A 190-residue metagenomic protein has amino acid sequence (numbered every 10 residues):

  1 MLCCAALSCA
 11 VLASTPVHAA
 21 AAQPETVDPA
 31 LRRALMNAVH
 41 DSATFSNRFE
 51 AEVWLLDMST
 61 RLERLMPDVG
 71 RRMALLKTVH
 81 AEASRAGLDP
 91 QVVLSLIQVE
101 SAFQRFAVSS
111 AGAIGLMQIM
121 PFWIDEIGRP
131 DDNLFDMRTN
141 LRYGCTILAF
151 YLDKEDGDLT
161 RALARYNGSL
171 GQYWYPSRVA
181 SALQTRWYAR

Functional and structural regions predicted by a protein language model:
L2-A13: Bacterial N-terminal signal peptides
T15-A19: Sec/Tat signal peptide C-region and signal peptidase I cleavage site
A20-T26: Intrinsically disordered, low-complexity linker/tail regions enriched in Pro/Ser/Thr and polar/acidic residues
A21, A38-R190: Catalytic glycan-binding domains that act on GlcNAc-containing polysaccharides
V27-D41: N-terminal prepro-regions of secreted/extracellular proteins
